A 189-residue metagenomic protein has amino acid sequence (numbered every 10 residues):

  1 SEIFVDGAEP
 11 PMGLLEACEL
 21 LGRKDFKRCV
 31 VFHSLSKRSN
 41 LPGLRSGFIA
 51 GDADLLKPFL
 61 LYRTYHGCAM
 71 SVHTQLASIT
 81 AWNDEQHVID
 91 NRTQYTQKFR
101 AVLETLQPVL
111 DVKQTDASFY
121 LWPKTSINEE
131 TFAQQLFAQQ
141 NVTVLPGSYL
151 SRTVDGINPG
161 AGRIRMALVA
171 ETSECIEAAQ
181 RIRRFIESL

Functional and structural regions predicted by a protein language model:
S1-L41: Active-site pre-lysine segment of PLP-dependent enzymes
E19, K24-F26, D54-H73: Active-site C-terminal subdomain of aminotransferase-like
L20-G22, N40, A53-P58, H87 (+1 more regions): Short helix-loop capping/hinge motifs at secondary-structure junctions, enriched in acidic/polar residues
K24-D25, Q135-T143, L150-L189: PLP-dependent enzyme catalytic core of the Aspartate aminotransferase-like
S46-A53: Short beta-strand-to-turn element immediately C-terminal to the catalytic PLP-Schiff-base lysine in fold type I
F59-T64, A81-L103, L189: Structural signature of PLP-dependent enzymes
V72-Q75, I79, Q94-L103, V112-T125 (+1 more regions): Conserved glycine-rich beta-strand-loop-beta hairpin in the small C-terminal domain of fold type I
